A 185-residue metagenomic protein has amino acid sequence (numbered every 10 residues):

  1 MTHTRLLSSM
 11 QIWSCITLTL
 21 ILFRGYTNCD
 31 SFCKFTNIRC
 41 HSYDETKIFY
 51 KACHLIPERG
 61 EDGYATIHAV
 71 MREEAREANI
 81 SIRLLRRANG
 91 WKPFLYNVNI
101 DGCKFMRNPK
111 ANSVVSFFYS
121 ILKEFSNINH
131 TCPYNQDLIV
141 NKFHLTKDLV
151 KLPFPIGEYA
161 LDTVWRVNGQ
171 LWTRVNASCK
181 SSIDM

Functional and structural regions predicted by a protein language model:
T2-V114, F118-N127, T131, N135-D137 (+1 more regions): N-terminal onset of structured domains
N141-D148: Short edge beta-strand/strand-turn motifs with a hydrophobic/aromatic core and a Ser/Thr and/or Pro "cap." The feature
